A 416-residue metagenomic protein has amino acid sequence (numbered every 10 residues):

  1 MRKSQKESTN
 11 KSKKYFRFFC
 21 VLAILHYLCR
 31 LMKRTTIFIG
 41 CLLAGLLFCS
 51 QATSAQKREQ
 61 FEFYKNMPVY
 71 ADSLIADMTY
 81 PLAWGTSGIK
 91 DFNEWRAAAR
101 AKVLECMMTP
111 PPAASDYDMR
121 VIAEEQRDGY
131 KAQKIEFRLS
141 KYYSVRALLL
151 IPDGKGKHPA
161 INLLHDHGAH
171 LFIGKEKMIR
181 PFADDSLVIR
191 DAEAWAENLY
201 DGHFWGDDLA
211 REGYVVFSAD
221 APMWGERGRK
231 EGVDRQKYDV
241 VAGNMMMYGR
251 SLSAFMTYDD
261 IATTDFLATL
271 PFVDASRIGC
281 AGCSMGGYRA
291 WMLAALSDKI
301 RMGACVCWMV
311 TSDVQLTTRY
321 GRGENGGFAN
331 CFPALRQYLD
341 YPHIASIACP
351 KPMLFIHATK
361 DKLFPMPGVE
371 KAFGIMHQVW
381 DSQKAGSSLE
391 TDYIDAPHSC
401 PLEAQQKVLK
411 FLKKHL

Functional and structural regions predicted by a protein language model:
S54-K131, L139, G174: N-terminal targeting or regulatory segments adjacent to alpha/beta-hydrolase or S9 domains
A147, K157-H167: Short beta-strand element of the alpha/beta-hydrolase
L163-Y258, A268-T269, V314-T317: Cap/lid segment of the alpha/beta-hydrolase catalytic domain
V240, N244-M247, A262, M302-A345 (+3 more regions): Mobile cap/lid helix-loop segments that gate and shape the active-site cleft of serine hydrolases
V273-G282: Alpha/beta-hydrolase fold nucleophile elbow
G282-G286, A290: Gly/Ala-rich beta-loop-alpha elbow adjacent to hydrolase catalytic centers
F355-H357: Short beta-strand/loop motif that positions the catalytic acidic residue of the alpha/beta-hydrolase fold
G374-L416: C-terminal catalytic histidine-bearing segment of alpha/beta-hydrolase fold enzymes
